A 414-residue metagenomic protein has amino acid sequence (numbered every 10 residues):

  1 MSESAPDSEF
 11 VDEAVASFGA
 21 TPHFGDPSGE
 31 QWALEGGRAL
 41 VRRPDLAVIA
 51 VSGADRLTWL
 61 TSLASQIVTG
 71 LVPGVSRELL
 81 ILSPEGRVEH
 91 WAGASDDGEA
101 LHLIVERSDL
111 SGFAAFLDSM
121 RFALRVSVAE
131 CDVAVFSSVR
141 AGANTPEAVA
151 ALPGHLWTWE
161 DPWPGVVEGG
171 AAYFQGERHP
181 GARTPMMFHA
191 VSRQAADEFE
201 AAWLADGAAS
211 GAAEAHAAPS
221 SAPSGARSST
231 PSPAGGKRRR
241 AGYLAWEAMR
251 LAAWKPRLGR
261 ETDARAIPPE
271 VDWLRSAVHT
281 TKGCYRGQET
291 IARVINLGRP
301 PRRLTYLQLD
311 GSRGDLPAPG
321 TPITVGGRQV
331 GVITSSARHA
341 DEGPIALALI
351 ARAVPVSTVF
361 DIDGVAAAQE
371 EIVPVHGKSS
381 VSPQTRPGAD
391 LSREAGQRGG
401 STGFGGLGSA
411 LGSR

Functional and structural regions predicted by a protein language model:
M1-E78, L82, G86-E89, I372 (+1 more regions): Acidic, proline/glycine-enriched N-terminal capping motif
S2-E3, D7-V11, L274-V278, Q288 (+1 more regions): Glycine-rich, small/acidic residue-mixed loop/short-helix segments
P27-G36, R77-W91, R121-L124, P164-E177 (+1 more regions): Short amphipathic beta-strand starts and helix->beta connectors
A39-V41, A47-V48, G93-S220, S224 (+1 more regions): Acidic, low-complexity central loop/insert segments
A50-R56, V139-N144, Q308-L316: Short, surface-exposed ligand-recognition loops at beta-strand->loop->(often short) alpha-helix junctions that present
G53, L103, R140, G287 (+2 more regions): Residue-level signal for inorganic ion chemistry
T61-T69, A115-A123, A205, N296 (+3 more regions): Short, intrinsically disordered, mixed-charge
K255-V278, G283: Active-site loop ensemble at the mouth of alpha/beta enzyme cores that anchors a bound cofactor
